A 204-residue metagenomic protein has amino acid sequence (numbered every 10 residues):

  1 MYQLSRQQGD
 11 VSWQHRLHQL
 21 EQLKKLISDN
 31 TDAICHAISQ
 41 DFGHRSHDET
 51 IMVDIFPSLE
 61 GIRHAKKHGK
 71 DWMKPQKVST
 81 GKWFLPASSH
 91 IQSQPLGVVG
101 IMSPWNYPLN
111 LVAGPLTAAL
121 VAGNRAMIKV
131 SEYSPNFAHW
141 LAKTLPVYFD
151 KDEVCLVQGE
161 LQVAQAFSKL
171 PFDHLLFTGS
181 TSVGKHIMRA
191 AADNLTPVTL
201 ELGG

Functional and structural regions predicted by a protein language model:
M1-H90: N-terminal Rossmann-like NAD(P)+-binding subdomain of aldehyde/semialdehyde dehydrogenases
D10, S93, N110-A113, L161 (+1 more regions): Glycine-rich phosphate-binding loop at the start of an alpha helix
K24-L26, A37, L59-K66, T144 (+5 more regions): Alpha-helical structural signal in soluble globular domains
D29, A33, P57, Y107 (+4 more regions): Short alpha-helical
D54, G61, V98-I101, V198: Residue-level recognition of specific faces of alpha-helices
T80-Y148, L195: Conserved small-residue-rich beta-alpha loop and adjacent elements that most often cradle the phosphate/pyrophosphate
V98, Y148-G204: Conserved NAD(P)+-binding/catalytic subdomain of aldehyde/semialdehyde dehydrogenases
